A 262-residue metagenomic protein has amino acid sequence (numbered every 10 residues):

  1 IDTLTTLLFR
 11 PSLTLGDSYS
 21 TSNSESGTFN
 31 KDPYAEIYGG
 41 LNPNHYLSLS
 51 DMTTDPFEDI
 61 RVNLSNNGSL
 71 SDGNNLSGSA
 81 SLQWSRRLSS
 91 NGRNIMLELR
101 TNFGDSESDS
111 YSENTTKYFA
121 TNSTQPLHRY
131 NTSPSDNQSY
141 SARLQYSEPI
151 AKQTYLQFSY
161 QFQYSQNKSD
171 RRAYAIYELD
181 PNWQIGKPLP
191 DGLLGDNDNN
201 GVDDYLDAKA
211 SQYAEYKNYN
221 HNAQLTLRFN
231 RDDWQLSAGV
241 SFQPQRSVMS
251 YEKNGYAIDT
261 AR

Functional and structural regions predicted by a protein language model:
I1-R262: Primarily recognizes Gram-negative and organellar outer-membrane beta-barrels
